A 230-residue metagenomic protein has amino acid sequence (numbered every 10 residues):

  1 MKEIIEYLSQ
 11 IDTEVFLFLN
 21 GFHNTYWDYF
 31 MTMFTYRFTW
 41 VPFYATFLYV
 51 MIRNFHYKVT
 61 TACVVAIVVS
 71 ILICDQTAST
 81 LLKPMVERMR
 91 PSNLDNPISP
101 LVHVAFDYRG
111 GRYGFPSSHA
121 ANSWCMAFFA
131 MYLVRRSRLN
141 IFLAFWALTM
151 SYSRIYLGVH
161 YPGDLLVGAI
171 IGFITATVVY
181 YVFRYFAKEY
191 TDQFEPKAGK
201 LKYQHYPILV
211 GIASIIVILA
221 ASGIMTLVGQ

Functional and structural regions predicted by a protein language model:
M1-K2, V65-M85, A213-A221: N-terminal signal-anchor transmembrane alpha helix
M1-Y44, A78-Y108, M225-G229: N-terminal transmembrane-helix/juxtamembrane module of multi-pass inner/ER membrane proteins
F34-M51, V65, H119-W124, F142: Hydrophobic alpha-helical transmembrane segments
R37, V41, I67-L72, Q76 (+2 more regions): Alpha-helical transmembrane spans of integral membrane proteins, capturing the lipid-embedded, hydrophobic core of TM
T46-R53, L148, I170: Hydrophobic transmembrane alpha-helices of multi-pass, membrane-embedded glycosylation machinery
L48-I52, C74, A78-E87, M131 (+3 more regions): Membrane-water interface at transmembrane helix exits
Y49-A78, N140: Interfacial segments of alpha-helical transmembrane regions
V102-G229: Membrane-embedded catalytic cores of phosphoryl/pyrophosphoryl-handling enzymes
